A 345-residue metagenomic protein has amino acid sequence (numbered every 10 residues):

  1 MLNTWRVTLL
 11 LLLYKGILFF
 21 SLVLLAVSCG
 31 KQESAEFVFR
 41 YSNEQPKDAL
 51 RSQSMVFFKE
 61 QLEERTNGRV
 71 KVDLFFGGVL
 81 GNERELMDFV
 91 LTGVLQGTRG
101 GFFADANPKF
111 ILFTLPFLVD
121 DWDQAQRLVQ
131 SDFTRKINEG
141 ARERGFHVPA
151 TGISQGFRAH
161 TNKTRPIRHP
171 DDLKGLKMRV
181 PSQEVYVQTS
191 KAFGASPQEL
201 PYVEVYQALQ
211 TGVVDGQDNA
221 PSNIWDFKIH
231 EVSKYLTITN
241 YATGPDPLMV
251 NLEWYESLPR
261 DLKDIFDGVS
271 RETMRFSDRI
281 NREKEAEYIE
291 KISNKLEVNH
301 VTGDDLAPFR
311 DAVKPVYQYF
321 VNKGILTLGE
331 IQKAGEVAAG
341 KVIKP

Functional and structural regions predicted by a protein language model:
M1-V38, K344-P345: Short, low-complexity disordered leader/linker segments with a strong preference for bacterial N-terminal type II
C29-Q124, F133, A141-P345: N-terminal secretory/targeting leader peptides
K136: An amphipathic, aromatic/His-enriched active-site/gating alpha helix that lines ligand/cofactor pockets
